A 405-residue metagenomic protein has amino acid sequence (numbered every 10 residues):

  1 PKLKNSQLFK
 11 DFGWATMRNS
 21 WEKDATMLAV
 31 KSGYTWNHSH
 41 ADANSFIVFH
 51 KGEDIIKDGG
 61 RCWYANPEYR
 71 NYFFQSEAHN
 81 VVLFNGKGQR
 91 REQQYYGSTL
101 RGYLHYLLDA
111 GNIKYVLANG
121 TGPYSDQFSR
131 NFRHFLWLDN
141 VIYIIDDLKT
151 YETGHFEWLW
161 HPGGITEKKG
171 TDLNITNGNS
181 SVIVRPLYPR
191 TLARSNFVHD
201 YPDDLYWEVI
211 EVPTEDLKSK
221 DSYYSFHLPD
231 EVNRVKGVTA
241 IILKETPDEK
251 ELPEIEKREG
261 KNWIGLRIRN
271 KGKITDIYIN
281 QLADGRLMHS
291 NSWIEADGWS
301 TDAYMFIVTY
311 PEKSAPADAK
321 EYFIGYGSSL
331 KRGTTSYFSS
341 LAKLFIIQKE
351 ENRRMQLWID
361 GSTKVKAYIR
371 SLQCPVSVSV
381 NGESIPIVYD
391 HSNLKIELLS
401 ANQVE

Functional and structural regions predicted by a protein language model:
P1-Y34, S39: Short, Gly/Pro- and small/polar-rich lid/capping loops
A15, S45-V48: Short beta-strand scaffold segments in enzyme catalytic cores
R18-S20, F49, K149, R269: A generic structural motif
A25-G33, W63, Y115-N119: Short Pro/Gly-enriched beta-strand edge/turn motifs at strand-loop
G33-N44, C62-N66: Glycine-rich phosphate/pyrophosphate-binding beta-alpha loops
I56-R61: Catalytic Cys-His active-site segments of thiol-dependent hydrolases/isopeptidases
Y64-E405: CBM-like, beta-strand-rich accessory domains located in the C-terminal region of large, secreted polysaccharide-active
